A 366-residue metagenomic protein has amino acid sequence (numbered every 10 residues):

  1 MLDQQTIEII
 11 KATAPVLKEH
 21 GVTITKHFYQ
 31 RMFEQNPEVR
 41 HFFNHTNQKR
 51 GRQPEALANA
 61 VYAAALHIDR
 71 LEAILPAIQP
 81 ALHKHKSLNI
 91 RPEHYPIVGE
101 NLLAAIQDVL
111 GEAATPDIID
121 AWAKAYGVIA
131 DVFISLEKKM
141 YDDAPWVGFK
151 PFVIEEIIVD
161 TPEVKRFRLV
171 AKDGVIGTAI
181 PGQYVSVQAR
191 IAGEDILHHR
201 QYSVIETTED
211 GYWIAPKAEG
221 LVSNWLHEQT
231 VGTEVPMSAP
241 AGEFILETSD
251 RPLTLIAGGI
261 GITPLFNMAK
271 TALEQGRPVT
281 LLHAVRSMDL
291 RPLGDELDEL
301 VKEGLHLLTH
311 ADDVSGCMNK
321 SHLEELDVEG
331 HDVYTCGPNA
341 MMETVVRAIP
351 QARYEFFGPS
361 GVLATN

Functional and structural regions predicted by a protein language model:
M1-F149, S315: Globin-like tetrapyrrole-binding proteins
A12, E19, E34-E38, H199 (+3 more regions): Residue-level signal for pocket-adjacent positions within structured domains
A14, R40, H85-S87, P92 (+4 more regions): Generic secondary-structure boundary/loop-capping signal
E19, N44-H45, I90-P92, E206 (+3 more regions): Generic structural "secondary-structure junction" signal
Q30, E100, I180, T263-F266: Short alpha-helical basic/polar micro-motif
V132-F133, P162, L290, L363: Short, well-ordered, mixed-charge alpha-helical segments that flank or form enzyme active sites
W146-E234, V285-S287, D312: Ferredoxin-reductase
L221-N366: FNR/FR-type flavoprotein reductase catalytic core
